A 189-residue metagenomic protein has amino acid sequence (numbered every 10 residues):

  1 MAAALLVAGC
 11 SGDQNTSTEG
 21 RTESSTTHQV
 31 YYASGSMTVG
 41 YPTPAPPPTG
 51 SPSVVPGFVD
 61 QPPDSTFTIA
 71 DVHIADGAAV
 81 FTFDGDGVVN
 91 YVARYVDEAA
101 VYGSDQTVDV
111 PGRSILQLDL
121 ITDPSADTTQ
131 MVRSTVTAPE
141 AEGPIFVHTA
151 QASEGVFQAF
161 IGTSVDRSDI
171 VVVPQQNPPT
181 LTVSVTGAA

Functional and structural regions predicted by a protein language model:
M1-A3: Sec-dependent N-terminal signal peptides
L6-G9: C-terminal motif of bacterial Sec signal peptides marking the signal peptidase cleavage site
S11-A189: Short linear recognition/processing motifs and adjacent strand/loop elements at protein termini and domain edges
